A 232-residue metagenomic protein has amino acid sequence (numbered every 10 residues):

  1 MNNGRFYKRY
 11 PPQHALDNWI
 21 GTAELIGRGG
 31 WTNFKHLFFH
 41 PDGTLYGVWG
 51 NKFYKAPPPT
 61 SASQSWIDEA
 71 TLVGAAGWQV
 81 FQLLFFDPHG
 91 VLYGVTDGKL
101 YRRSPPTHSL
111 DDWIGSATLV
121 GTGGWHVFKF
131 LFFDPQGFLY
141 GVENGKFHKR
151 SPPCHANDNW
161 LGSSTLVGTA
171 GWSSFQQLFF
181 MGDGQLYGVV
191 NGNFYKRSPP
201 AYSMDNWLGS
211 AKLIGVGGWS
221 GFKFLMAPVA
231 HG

Functional and structural regions predicted by a protein language model:
M1-G232: Trp/Gly-enriched beta-strand/coil motifs that build multi-repeat beta-propeller-like domains and related W-rich binding
